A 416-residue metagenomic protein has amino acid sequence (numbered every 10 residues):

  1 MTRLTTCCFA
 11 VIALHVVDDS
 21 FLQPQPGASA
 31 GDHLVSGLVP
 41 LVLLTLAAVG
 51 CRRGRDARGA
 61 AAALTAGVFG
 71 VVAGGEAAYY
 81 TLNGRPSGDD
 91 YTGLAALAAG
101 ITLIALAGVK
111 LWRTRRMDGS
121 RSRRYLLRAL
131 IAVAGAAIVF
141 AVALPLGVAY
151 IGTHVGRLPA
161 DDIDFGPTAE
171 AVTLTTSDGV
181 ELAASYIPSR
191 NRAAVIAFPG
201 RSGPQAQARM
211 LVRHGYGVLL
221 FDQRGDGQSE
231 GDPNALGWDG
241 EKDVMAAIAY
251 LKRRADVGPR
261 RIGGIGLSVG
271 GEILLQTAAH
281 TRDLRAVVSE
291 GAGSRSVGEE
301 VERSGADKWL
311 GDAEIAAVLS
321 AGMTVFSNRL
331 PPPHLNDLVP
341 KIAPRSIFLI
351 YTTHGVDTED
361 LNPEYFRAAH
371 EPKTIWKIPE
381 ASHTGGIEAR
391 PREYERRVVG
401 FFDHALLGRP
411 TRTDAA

Functional and structural regions predicted by a protein language model:
Y125-T175, S185, T413-A416: An N-terminal hydrophobic leader/cap segment in hydrolases
T153, Q276-N328, P340, R345-S346 (+2 more regions): Hydrolase active-site cap/lid region
L174, S327-H404, R409-P410: Serine-hydrolase catalytic core
R192-G200: Short beta-strand element of the alpha/beta-hydrolase
A208-E230: Conserved alpha/beta-hydrolase
N234-A255: Alpha/beta-hydrolase active-site loop
D256-S268: Alpha/beta-hydrolase fold nucleophile elbow
G266-Q276: Glycine-rich nucleophile elbow surrounding the catalytic serine of serine-hydrolase chemistry
